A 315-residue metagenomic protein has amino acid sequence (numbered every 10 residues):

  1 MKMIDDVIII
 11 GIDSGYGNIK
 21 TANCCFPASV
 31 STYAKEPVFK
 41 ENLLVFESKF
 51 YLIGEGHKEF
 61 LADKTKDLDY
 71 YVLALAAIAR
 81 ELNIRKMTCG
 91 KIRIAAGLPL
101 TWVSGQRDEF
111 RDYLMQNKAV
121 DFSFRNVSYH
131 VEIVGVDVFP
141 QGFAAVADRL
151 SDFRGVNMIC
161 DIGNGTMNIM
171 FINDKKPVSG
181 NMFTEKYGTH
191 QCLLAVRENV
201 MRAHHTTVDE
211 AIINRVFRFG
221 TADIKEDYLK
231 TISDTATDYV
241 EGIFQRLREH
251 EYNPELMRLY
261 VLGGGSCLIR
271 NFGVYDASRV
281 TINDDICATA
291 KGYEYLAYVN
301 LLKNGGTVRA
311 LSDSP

Functional and structural regions predicted by a protein language model:
M1-I159, K176-Q191, A203, A211-P315: Nucleotide/phosphate-binding catalytic cleft detector across ATP-hydrolyzing and phosphate-transferring enzymes
I162-N168: Ser/Thr-glycine-rich phosphate-binding loops at phosphate-binding pockets of nucleotides, nucleotide cofactors
I169-D174: PRPP/pyrophosphate-binding module of the type I phosphoribosyltransferase fold
R197-A203: Acidic, metal/cofactor-coordinating or nucleic-acid-engaging core segments within structured domains
